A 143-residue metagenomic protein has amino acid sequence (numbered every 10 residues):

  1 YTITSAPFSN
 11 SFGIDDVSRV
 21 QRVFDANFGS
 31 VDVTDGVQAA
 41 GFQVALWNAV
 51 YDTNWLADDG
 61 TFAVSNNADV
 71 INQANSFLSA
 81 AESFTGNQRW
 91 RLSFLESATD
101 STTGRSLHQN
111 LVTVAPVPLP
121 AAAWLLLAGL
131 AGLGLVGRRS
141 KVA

Functional and structural regions predicted by a protein language model:
Y1-V114: Short, surface-exposed polybasic-aromatic patches that bind anionic ligands, especially phosphate groups
D52, A81, A128-L130, R138: Hydrophobic alpha-helical elements and their junctions with loops/disorder across both membrane and soluble proteins
T53-L56, P118, R139-S140: Generic structural signal for short, solvent-exposed loop/turn connectors between secondary structure elements
S79, L119-A121, K141: N-terminal cationic amphipathic segment used for targeting or macromolecule association
Q109-L133: Short, threonine-centered small-residue motifs that mark membrane-proximal processing/anchoring sites and TM-junction
G134-A143: C-terminal membrane-anchoring or membrane-association module
